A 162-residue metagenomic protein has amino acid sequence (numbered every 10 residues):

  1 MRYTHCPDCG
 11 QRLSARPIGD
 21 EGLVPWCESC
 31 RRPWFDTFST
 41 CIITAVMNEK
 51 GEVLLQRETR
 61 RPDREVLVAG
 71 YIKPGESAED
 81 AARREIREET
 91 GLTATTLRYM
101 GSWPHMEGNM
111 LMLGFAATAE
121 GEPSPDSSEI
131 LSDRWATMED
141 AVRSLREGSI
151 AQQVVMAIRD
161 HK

Functional and structural regions predicted by a protein language model:
M1, S39, N48, E107-M110 (+1 more regions): A generic fold-level signal
M1-T44: Acidic, metal-coordinating catalytic segment for phosphate/diphosphate chemistry, firing primarily on the Nudix
M1-Y3, M156-K162: A broadly conserved sequence feature marking short terminus-proximal activation segments in nucleic acid-centric
H5, A45, L55, G114-A116 (+1 more regions): Conserved hydrophobic/aromatic beta-strand scaffold that supports enzyme active sites
G22, T37-C41, P62, L67 (+1 more regions): Short connector loops at helix/strand junctions that flank enzyme active sites, especially segments positioning acidic
W26, L54, V66, R98 (+1 more regions): Conserved beta-strand segments that form the floor/walls of ligand-binding pockets within enzyme and binding domains
A45-E88: Conserved Nudix-box catalytic region and its N-terminal flanking loop in Nudix hydrolases and closely related
I72-A157: Unchanged
